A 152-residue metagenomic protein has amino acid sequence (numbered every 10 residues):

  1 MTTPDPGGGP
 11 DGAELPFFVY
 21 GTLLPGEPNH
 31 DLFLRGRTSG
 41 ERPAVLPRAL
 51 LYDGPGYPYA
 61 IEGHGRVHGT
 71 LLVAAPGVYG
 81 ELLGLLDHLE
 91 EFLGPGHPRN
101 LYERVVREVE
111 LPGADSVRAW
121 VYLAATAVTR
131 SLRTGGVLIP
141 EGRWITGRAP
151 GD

Functional and structural regions predicted by a protein language model:
T2-D152: Glycine-aromatic micro-motifs
